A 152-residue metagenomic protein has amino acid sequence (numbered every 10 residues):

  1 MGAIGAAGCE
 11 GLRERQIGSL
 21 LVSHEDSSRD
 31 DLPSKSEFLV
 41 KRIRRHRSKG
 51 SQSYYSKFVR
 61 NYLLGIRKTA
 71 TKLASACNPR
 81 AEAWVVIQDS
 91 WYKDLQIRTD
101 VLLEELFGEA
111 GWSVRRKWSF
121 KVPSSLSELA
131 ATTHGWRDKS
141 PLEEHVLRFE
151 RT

Functional and structural regions predicted by a protein language model:
M1-T152: S-adenosyl-L-methionine-dependent nucleic acid methyltransferase catalytic domains
